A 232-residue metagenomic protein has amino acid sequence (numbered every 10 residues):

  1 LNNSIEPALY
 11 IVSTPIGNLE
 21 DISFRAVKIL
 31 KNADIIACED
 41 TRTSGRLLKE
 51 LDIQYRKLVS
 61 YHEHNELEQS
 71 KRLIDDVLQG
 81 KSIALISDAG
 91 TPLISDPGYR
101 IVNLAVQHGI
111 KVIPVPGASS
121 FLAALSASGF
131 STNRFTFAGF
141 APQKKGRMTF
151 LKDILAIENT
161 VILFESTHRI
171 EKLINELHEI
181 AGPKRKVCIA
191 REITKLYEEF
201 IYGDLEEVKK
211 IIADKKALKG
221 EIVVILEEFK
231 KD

Functional and structural regions predicted by a protein language model:
L1-H62: Glycine-rich, flexible N-terminal cofactor/catalytic loop recognition
E6, T160, F164-D232: A contiguous loop/helix-start segment that scaffolds small-molecule binding in enzyme catalytic cores
A8-L9, K81-A84, T160: Loop/turn-to-beta-strand initiation segments
L30-I36, I110-I113, T160-V161: Short active-site oxyanion
C38, P114-G117, L163, I189: General beta-strand structural signal in soluble alpha/beta enzymes
R42-S44, G90-T91, S120, R169 (+1 more regions): Alpha-helix capping/helix-boundary segments
H62-N65, S70-S119: Glycine/small-residue-rich loop that forms an oxyanion/phosphate-binding "nest" at active or ligand-binding sites
R100-I157: Class I SAM-dependent methyltransferase SAM-binding "motif I" and its flanking Rossmann-like core
